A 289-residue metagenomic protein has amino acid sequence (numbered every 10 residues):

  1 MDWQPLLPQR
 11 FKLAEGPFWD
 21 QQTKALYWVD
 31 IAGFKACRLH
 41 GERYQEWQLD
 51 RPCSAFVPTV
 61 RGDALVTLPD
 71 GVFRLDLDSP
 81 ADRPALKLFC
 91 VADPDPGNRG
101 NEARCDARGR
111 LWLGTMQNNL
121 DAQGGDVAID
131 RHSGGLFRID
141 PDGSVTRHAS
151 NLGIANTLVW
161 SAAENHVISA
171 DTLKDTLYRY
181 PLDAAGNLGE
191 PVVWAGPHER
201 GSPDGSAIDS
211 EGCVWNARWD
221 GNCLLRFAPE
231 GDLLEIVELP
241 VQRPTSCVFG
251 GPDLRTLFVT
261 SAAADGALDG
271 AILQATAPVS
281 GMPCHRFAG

Functional and structural regions predicted by a protein language model:
D2-P8, E42-Q48, A85-D93, S144-S150 (+2 more regions): A short beta-strand motif characteristic of beta-propeller blades
Q9-T23, D50-T67, P94-R110, Q117 (+5 more regions): Beta-rich, blade/repeat-based domains predominating in secreted/periplasmic proteins but also intracellular
Y27-V29, V66, W112-G114, S169-A170 (+2 more regions): Residue position within the beta-strands of beta-propeller blades
K35-C37, G71, A128, G134-F137 (+3 more regions): A short loop-to-beta-strand structural motif that recurs across blades of beta-propeller domains
L77-A81, Y180-N187, T276-M282: Short loop/turn segments immediately following beta-strands, especially the blade-tip and inter-blade linker loops
L113-R131, A262-A267: Short, conserved, GDST-rich strand-edge loop motifs in beta-rich repeat architectures
D175-T176, Y180, A195-P229: Loop/turn-rich, solvent-exposed surfaces of beta-rich toroidal or solenoidal domains
V248-G289: Blade-level signature of beta-propeller repeat domains, shared across WD40, Kelch, NHL, RCC1 and BNR/Asp-box propellers
